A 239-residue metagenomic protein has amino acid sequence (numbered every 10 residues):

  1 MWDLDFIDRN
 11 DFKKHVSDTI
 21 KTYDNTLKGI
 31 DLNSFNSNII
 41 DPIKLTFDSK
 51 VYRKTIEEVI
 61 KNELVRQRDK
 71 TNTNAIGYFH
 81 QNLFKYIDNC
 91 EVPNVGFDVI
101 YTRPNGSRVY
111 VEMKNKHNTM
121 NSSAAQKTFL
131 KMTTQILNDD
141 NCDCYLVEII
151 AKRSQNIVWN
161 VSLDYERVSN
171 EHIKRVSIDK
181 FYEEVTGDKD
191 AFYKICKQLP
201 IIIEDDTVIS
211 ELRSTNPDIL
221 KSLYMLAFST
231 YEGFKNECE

Functional and structural regions predicted by a protein language model:
M1-F79: Interdomain/boundary linker segments immediately adjacent to catalytic/signaling cores
D8, D88, K174-I178: Helix N-cap / beta->alpha transition motif
V16-Y23, L27, L83-I87, M132-D139 (+2 more regions): Hydrophobic, Leu/Ile/Phe/Ala-enriched alpha-helical segments that form helix-helix packing faces
K21-N33, Y110-L130: Generic detector of solvent-exposed, compositionally biased contiguous segments
R68-V92, G96: Short N-terminal edge-element motif at the start of the domain
D88, V99-M120: Conserved catalytic cores of phosphodiester-cleaving nucleases, focusing on short active-site segments
N115-I178: Catalytic cores of nucleic-acid endonucleases
N160-E239: Charged, structured surface patches that assemble and position nucleic-acid processing machinery
